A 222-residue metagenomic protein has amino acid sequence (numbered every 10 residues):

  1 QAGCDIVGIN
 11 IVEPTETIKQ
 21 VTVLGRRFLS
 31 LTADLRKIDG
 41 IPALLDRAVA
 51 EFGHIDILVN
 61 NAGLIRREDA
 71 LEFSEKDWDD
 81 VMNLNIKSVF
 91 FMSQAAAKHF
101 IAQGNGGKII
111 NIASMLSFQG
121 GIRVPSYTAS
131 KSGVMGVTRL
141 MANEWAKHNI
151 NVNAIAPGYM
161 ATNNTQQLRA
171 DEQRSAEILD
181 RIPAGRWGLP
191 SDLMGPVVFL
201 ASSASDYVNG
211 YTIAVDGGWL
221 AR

Functional and structural regions predicted by a protein language model:
C4-E16: Conserved glycine-rich Rossmann-like NAD(P)H-binding loop of the short-chain dehydrogenase/reductase
I41, D69-A70, S74-M82, I178: Substrate-binding pocket helix/loop in short-chain dehydrogenase/reductase
E68, F73, Q119-T128, L140 (+1 more regions): Active-site loop-to-helix junction immediately N-terminal to the catalytic Tyr of the SDR YXXXK motif in Rossmann-fold
S93, S130, T138: Active-site helix of classical SDR
S114: Residue(s) in the substrate-gating loop at a strand-loop-helix junction that position the organic substrate next
Q119, V197-V198, N209-R222: Short C-terminal tail/terminal secondary-structure segment of NAD(P)H-dependent dehydrogenase/reductase domains
A146-N151, V208-G210: Short, small/polar-rich loop/turn modules that mediate ligand/substrate recognition or access, typified
